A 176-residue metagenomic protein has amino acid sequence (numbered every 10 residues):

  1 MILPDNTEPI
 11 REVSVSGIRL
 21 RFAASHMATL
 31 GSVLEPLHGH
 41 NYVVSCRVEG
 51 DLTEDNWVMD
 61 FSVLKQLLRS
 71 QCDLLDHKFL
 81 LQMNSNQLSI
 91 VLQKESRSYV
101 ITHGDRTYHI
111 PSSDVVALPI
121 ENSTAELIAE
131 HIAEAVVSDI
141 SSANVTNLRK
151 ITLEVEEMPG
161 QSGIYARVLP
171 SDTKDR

Functional and structural regions predicted by a protein language model:
M1-R176: Charge-rich, low-complexity N-terminal segments
